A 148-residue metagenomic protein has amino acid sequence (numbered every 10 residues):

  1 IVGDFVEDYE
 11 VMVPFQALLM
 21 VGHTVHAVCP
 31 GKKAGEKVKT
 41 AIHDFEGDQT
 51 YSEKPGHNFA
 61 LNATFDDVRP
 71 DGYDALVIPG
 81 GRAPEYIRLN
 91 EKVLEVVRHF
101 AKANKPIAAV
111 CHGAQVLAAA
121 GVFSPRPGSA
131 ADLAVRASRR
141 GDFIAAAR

Functional and structural regions predicted by a protein language model:
I1-A103, Q115-R148: Extended, subdomain-level signal for the structured scaffold at the beginning of enzyme domains
V110-G113: Short, thiol/selenol-centered motifs that function as redox-active sites or metal-ligating centers
